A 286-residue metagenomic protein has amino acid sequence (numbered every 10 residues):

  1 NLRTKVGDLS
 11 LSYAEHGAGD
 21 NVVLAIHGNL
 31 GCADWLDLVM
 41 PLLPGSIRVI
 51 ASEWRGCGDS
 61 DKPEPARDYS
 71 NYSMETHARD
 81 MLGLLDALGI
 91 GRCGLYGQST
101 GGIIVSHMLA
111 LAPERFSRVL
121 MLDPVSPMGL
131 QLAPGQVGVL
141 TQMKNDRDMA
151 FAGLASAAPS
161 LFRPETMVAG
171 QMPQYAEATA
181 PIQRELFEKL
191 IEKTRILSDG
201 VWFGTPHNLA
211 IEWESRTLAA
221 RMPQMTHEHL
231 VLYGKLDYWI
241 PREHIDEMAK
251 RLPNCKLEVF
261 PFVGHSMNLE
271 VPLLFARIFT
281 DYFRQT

Functional and structural regions predicted by a protein language model:
L9-A66: Conserved HGGG/HGGXW glycine-rich cap/lid loop of the alpha/beta-hydrolase fold
H27-N29, C93, G97-G102, G234: Conserved alpha/beta-hydrolase "nucleophile elbow" surrounding the catalytic nucleophile
A51-T100, R277: Active-site loop/oxyanion-hole signature of alpha/beta-hydrolase fold enzymes
A110, S117-A158: Flexible "cap/lid" loop of the alpha/beta hydrolase fold
L130-G135, F151-Q224: Conserved alpha/beta-hydrolase catalytic His-Asp/Glu region
M225, V231-Y233: Short beta-strand/loop motif that positions the catalytic acidic residue of the alpha/beta-hydrolase fold
L236-I240: Acidic catalytic loop of the alpha/beta-hydrolase fold
P253-T286: Catalytic active-site module of serine/aspartate enzymes centered on a nucleophile-bearing elbow/loop
